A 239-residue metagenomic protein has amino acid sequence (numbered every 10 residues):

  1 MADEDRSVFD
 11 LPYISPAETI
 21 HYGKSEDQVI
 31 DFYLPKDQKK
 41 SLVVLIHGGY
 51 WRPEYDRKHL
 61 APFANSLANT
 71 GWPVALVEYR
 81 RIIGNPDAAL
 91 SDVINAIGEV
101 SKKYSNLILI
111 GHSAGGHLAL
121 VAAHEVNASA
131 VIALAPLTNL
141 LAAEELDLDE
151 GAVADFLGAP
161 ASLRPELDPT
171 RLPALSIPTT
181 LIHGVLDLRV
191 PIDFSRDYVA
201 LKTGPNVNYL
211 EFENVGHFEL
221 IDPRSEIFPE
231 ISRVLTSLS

Functional and structural regions predicted by a protein language model:
M1-D37: N-terminal cap/lid segment of alpha/beta-hydrolase-fold proteins
K36-K39, V43-S66: Short, surface-exposed "cap/lid" segments of acyl-processing enzymes
E54-A64, A75-N106: Catalytic nucleophile-loop/oxyanion-hole region of alpha/beta-hydrolase and closely related hydrolase-like folds
P86, R196-S239: C-terminal catalytic histidine-bearing segment of alpha/beta-hydrolase fold enzymes
G111-V121: Glycine-rich nucleophile elbow surrounding the catalytic serine of serine-hydrolase chemistry
V121-S162: Hydrolase active-site cap/lid region
L175, L181-H183, D187: Short beta-strand/loop motif that positions the catalytic acidic residue of the alpha/beta-hydrolase fold
L188-F194: Conserved alpha/beta-hydrolase "acid-adjacent" motif
